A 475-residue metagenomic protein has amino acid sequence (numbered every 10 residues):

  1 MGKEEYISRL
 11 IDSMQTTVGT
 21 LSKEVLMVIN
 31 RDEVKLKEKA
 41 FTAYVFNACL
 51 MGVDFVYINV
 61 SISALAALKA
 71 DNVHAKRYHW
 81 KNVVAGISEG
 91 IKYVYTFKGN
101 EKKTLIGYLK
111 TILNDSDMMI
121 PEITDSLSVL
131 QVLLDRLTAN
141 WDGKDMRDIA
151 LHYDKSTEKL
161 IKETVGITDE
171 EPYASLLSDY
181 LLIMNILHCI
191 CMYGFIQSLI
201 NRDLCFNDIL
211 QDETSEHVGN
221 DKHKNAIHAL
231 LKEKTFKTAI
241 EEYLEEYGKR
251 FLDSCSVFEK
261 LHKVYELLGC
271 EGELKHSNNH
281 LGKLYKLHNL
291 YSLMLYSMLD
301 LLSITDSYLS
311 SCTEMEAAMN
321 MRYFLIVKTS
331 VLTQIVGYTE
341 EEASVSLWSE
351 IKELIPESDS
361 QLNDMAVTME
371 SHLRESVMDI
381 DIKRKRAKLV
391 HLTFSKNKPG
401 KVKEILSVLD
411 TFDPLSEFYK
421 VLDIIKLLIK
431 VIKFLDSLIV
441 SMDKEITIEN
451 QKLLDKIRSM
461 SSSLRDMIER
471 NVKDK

Functional and structural regions predicted by a protein language model:
M1-W141, I161-I380, K401-K475: Amphipathic alpha-helical interface segments
S88-E89, D154-K155, T333, T393-F394: Short, flexible loop/turn elements at secondary-structure junctions
D145-D148, H152, R384-H391: Long, charged low-complexity segments
K155, E375, I380-I382, F394: Intrinsically disordered, Ser/Thr/Pro-rich regulatory regions of eukaryotic transcription factors and other regulatory
S156, K388, S395-P399: Intrinsically disordered or highly flexible coil/loop and linker segments, enriched in small and charged/polar residues
